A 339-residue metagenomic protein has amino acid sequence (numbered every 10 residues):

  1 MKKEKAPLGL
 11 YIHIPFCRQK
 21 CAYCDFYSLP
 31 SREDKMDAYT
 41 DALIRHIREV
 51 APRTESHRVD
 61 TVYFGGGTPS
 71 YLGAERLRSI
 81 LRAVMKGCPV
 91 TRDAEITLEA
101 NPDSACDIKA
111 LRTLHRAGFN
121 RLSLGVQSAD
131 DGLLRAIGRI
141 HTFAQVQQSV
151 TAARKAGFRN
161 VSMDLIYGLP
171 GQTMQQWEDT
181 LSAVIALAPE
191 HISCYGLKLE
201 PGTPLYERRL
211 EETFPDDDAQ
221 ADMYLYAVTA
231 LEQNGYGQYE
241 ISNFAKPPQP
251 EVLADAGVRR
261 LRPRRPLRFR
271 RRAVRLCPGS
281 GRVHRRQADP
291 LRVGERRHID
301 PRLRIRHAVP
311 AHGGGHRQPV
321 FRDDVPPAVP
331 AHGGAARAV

Functional and structural regions predicted by a protein language model:
K2-P7, S28-R53, H57-A331: C-terminal scaffold of the Radical SAM
L10-H13: Short active-site neighborhood of thiol/selenol oxidoreductases, capturing the structured segment around
P15-F26: Local cysteine-cluster metal-coordination motifs and their immediate loop/turn environment, predominantly Fe-S cluster
G333-V339: Basic amphipathic alpha-helical segments that dock to polyanions
